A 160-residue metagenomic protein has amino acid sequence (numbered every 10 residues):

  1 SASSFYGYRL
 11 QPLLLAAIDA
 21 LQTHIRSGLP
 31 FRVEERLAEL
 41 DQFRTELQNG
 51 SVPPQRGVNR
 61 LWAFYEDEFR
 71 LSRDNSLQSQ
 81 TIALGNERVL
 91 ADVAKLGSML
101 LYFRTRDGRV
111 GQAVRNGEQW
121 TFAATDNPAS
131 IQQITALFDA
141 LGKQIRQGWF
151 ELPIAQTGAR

Functional and structural regions predicted by a protein language model:
S1-V58, W62-F69: Charged heptad-repeat coiled-coil "stalk" segments of single-pass membrane proteins that scaffold or bridge
L14-A17, L21, I25, F43 (+3 more regions): Generic structural signal of hydrophobic/aromatic residues within well-ordered alpha-helices of folded domains
A20, H24-S27, F31, E35 (+7 more regions): Generic marker of "main functional regions" within proteins
R36, E68-L71, N75, Q133-F138: Charged, low-complexity, helix-prone segments enriched in Lys/Glu/Asp/Gln
F43-M99, R106: Soluble extracytoplasmic domains of inner/organellar membrane proteins
N86-R160: Long mid-to-C-terminal scaffolding/interaction modules that assemble large complexes
